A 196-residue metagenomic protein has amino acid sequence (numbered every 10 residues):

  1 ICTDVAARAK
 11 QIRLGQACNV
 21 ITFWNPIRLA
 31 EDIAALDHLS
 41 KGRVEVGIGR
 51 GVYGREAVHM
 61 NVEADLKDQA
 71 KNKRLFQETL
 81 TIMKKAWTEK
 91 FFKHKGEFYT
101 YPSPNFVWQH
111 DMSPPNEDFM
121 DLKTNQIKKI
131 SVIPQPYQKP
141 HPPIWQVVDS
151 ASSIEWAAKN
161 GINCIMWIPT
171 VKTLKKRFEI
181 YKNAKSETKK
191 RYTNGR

Functional and structural regions predicted by a protein language model:
I1-D4, V20, V52, I168-V171: Glycine-rich, proline-tolerant flexible connector loops at the mouths of alpha/beta enzymes
I1-Q16, L75: Alpha-helix-loop-beta-strand connector modules within alpha/beta enzyme cores
R8-Q11, S40, A158-I165: Glycine-enriched alpha-helix->loop->beta-strand junction motifs that scaffold or abut catalytic
R13-G15, E45-G47, C164-M166: Short hydrophobic alpha-helical runs that function as membrane-insertion/retention elements
I21-I27, V171-K176: Acidic-and-aromatic substrate-binding clefts and catalytic sites of carbohydrate-active enzymes
T22-N160, S186-N194: Internal, glycine-rich beta/alpha segment that forms the wall or movable "lid" of small-molecule/cofactor binding
D149-F178: A conserved active-site cap/scaffold subdomain adjacent to cofactor or substrate pockets
I168, K172-T173, I180-N183, K189-R196: Long, well-ordered mid-to-C-terminal structural blocks that present hydrophobic/aromatic surfaces
